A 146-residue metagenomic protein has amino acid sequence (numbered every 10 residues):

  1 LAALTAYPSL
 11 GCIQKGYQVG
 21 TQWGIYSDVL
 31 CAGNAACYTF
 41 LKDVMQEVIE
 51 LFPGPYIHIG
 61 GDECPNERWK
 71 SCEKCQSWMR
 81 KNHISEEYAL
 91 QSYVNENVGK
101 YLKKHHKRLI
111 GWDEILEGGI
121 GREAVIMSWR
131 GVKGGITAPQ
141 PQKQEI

Functional and structural regions predicted by a protein language model:
L1, G33, G54, G60-D62 (+2 more regions): Generic beta-strand/beta-sheet core signal
L1-T39, E67-Y88, S92: Aromatic- and acidic-residue-enriched carbohydrate-binding clefts of CAZyme catalytic domains
A2-C12, P53-P65, G99: Phosphate-binding glycine-rich loops and adjacent basic patches that engage nucleotide phosphates, nucleic-acid
G16, K42-D43, W112: Residue-level detector of functional hotspots within protein domains
D28-G60: An active-site-proximal structural segment forming one wall of the substrate-binding cleft that immediately precedes
N66-E67, E73-I146: Catalytic-core regions of glycoside hydrolase
